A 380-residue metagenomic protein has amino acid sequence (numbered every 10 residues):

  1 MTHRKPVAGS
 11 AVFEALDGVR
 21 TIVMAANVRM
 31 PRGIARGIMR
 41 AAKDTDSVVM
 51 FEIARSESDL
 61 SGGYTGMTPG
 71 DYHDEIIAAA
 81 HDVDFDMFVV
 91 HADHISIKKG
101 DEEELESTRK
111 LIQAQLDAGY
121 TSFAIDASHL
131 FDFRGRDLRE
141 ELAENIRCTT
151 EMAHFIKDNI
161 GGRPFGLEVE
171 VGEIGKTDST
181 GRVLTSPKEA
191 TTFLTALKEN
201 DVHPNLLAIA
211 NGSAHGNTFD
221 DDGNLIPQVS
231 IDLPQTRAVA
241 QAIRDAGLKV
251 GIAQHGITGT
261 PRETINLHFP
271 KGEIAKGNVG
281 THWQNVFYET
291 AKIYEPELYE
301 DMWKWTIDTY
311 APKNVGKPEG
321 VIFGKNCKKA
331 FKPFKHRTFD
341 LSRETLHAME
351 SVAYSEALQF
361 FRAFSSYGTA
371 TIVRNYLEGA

Functional and structural regions predicted by a protein language model:
M1, E319-A380: C-terminal extensions of enzymes
M1-G33, G63-G66: Extreme N-terminal cap/leader segments of soluble proteins
G9-L16, R32-E57, P69-G70, A78-D82 (+1 more regions): Alpha/beta enzyme core
T21-R32, G63, H91-T108, S179-T185 (+1 more regions): Active-site mouth loops of central-metabolism enzymes
G62-I97: Glycine-rich, N-terminal phosphate-binding loop and its surrounding beta-alpha-beta segment
D126-R134, K271-A291: Glycine-rich phosphate-binding active-site loops on the catalytic face of alpha/beta enzymes
F133-N145, F219-L225, F287-K304, E350 (+1 more regions): C-terminal helical cap(s) of enzyme catalytic domains, especially alpha/beta-barrels
N285-F339: C-terminal hydrophobic structural anchor segments that stabilize assembly/packing rather than catalytic chemistry
